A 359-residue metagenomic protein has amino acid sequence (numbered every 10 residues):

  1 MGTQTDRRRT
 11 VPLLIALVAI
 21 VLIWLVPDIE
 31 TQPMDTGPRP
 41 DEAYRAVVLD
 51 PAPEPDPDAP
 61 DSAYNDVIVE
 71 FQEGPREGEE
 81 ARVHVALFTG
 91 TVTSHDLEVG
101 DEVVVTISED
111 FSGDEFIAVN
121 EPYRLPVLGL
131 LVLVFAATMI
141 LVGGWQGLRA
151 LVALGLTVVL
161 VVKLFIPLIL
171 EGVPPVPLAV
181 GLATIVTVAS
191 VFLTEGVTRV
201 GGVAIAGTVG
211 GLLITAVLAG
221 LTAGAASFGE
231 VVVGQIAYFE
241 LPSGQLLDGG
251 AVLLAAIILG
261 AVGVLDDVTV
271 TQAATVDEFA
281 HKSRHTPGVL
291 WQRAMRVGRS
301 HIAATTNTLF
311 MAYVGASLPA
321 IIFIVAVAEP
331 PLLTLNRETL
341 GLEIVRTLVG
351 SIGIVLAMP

Functional and structural regions predicted by a protein language model:
M1-D41: Hydrophobic secretory-pathway targeting helix
D6-L13, R199-L212, A304-T308: Alpha-helical transmembrane segments and their helix-start/interface "positive-inside/aromatic belt" motifs in integral
P40-A63: Structural detector for short beta-strands of small beta-barrel domains
T89-L125: Extended, hydrophilic extramembrane loops/domains of integral membrane proteins
V134-I140, W145-E240, L247-G260: Transmembrane alpha-helical segments that form the functional core of multipass membrane systems
L213, V217, G249, G260-V268 (+2 more regions): Hydrophobic transmembrane alpha-helical segments of multi-pass transport and channel proteins
V262-V270, V276-A328, L332: Helical hairpin unit composed of two closely spaced alpha helices linked by a short loop
V314, L318-P359: Hydrophobic alpha-helical transmembrane segments of membrane transport and translocation systems, primarily multi-pass
